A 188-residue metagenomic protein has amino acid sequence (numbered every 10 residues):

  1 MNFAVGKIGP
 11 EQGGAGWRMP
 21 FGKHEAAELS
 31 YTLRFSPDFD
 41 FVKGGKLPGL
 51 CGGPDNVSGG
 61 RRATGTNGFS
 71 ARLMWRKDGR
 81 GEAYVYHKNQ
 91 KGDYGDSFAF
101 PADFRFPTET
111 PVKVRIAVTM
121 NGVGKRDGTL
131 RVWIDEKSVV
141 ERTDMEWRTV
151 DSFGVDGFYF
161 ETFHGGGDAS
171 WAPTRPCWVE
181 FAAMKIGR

Functional and structural regions predicted by a protein language model:
M1-R188: Low-complexity, Ser/Thr/Pro/Gly-rich disordered linker/stalk regions
